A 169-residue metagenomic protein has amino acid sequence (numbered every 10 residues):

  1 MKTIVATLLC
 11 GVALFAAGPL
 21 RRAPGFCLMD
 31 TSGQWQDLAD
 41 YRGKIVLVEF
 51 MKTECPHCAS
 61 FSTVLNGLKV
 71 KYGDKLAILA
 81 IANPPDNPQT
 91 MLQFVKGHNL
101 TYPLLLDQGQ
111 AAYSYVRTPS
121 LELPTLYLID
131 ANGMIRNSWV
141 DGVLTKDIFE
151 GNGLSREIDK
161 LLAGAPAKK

Functional and structural regions predicted by a protein language model:
T3-A13: Sec-dependent N-terminal signal peptides
F15-L38: N-terminal "domain-start" segment that seeds a small globular fold
I45-V46, P124: Alpha/beta-hydrolase fold active-site loops
L47-V48, I78: Hydrophobic beta-strand anchors of alpha/beta hydrolase catalytic cores
F50-G67: Conserved redox-active cysteine motifs that mediate thiol-disulfide chemistry, especially di-cysteine Cys-X(1-2)-Cys
K75-P88, Y102-Q110: Thiol-based oxidoreductase modules, predominantly thioredoxin-like and allied folds used for disulfide exchange
L92-T125, I129-A131: Short, internal strand/loop/helix patches that form the active-site neighborhood or redox-interaction surface
L128-K169: Thiol-/selenol-based redox modules, centered on thioredoxin-like and closely related oxidoreductase domains
